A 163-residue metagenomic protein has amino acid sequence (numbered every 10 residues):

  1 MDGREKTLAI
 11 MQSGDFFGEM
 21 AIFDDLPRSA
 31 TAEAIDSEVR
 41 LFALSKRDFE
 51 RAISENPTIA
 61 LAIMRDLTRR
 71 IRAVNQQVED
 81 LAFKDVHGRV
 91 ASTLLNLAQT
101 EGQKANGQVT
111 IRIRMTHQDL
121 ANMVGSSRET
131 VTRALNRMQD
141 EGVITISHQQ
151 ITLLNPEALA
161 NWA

Functional and structural regions predicted by a protein language model:
M1-K6: A short beta-strand-loop-beta hairpin characteristic of the jelly-roll/cupin
L8, D36-L44, E79-K84, T110-I113 (+1 more regions): Short, exposed beta-strand "edge-strand" segments with a Pro/Gly-rich flavor and a Y/T-containing core
A9-R72: Cyclic-nucleotide recognition modules
A30-T31, L41-F42, R65-L67, V74 (+4 more regions): Short, intrinsically disordered/low-complexity patches at protein termini and at juxtamembrane boundaries
S54-M123: Polybasic "coupling" helices that flank or enter modular domains
V86, L97-A163: Phosphate-/nucleic-acid-contacting segments
